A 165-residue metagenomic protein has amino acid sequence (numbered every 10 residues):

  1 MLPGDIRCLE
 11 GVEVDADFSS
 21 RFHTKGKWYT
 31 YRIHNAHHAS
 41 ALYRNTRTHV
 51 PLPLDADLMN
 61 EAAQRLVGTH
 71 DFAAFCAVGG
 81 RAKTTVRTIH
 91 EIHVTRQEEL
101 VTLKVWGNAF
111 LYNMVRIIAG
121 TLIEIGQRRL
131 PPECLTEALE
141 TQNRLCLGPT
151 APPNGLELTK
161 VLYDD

Functional and structural regions predicted by a protein language model:
M1-D165: Structured-RNA-binding interfaces characteristic of tRNA pseudouridine synthases
